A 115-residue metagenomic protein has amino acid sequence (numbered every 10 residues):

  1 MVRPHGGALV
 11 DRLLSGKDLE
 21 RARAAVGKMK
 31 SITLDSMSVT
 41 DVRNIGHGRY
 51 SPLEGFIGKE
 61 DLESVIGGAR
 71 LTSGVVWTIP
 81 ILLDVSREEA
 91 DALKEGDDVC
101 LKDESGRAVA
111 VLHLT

Functional and structural regions predicted by a protein language model:
M1-T115: Non-catalytic terminal extensions that flank enzyme cores
